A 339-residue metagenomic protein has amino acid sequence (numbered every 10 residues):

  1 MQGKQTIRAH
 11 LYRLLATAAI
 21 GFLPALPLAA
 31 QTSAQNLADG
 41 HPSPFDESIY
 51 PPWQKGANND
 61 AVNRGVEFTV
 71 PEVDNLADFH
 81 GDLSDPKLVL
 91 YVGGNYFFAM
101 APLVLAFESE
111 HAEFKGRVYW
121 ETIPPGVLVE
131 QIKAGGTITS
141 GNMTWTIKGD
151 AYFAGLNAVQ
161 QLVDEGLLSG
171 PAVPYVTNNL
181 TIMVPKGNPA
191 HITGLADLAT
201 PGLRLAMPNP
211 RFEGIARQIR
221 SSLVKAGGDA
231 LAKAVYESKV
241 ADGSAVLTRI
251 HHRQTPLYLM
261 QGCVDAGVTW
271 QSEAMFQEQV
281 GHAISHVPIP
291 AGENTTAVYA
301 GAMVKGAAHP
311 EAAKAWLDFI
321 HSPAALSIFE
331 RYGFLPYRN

Functional and structural regions predicted by a protein language model:
Q31-Q161: Early extracytoplasmic/lumenal segment of secretory-pathway proteins
V62-V70, K148, L156-S222: A conserved helix-loop-strand patch within extracytoplasmic ligand-binding domains of the periplasmic binding
L105-A112, L195-T248: Ligand-binding cleft/hinge of the Venus flytrap
E121-T139, K233-L257: Short helix-initiation/N-cap motifs at beta->coil->alpha
L156-V163, K225, L257-H286, E293: A ligand-binding cleft/hinge motif common to bilobed small-molecule-binding domains
T177-N178, V280-K314, L335-N339: Periplasmic-binding protein-like
K186-T193, F212-E213, G228-L231, G306-A313: Short helix-loop capping/hinge motifs at secondary-structure junctions, enriched in acidic/polar residues
F319-N339: Periplasmic-binding protein-like
